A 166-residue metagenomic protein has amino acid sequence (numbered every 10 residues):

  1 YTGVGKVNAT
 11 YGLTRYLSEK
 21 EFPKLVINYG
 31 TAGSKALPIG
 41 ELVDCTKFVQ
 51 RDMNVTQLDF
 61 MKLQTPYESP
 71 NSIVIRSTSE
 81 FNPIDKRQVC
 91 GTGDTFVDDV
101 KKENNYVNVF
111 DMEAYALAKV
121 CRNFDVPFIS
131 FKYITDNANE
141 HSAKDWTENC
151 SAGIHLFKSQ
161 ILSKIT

Functional and structural regions predicted by a protein language model:
Y1-T166: Glycine-rich phosphate- or other oxyanion-binding loops that anchor nucleotides, phosphorylated ligands
